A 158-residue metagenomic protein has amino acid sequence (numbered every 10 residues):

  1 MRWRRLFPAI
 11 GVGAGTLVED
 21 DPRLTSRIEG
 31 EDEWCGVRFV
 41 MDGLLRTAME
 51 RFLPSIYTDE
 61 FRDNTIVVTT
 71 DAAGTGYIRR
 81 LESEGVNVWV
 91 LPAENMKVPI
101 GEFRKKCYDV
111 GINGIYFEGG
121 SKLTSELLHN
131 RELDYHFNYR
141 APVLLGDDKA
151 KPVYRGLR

Functional and structural regions predicted by a protein language model:
M1-R158: Enzymes that bind and transform nitrogen-containing heteroaromatic metabolites
